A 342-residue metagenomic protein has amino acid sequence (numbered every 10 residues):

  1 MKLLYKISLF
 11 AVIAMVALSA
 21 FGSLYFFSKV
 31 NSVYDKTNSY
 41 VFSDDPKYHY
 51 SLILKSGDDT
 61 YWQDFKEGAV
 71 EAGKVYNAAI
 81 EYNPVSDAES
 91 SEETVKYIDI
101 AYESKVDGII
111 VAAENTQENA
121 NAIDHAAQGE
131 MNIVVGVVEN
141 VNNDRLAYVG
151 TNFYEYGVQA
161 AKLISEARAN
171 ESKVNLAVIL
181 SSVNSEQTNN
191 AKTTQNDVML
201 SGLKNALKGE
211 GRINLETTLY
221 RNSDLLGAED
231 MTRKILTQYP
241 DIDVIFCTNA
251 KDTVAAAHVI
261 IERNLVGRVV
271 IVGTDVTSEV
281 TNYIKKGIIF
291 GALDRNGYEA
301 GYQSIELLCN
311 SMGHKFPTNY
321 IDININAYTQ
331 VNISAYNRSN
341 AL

Functional and structural regions predicted by a protein language model:
K6-F10, L24-V33, G297-L342: Hinge/cleft segment of the Venus flytrap/periplasmic-binding protein
T37-F65, Y82, L146-A147, N175-N190: Short beta-strand segments enriched in small/hydrophobic residues
H49-G68, A72, Y76, E81-V95 (+3 more regions): Extracytoplasmic "Venus flytrap"
G73-S91, N175-V178, K204-L225, N324: Short beta-strand elements in bilobed, periplasmic/extracellular small-molecule ligand-binding domains
G108-Q128, Y220-E279: Hydrophobic alpha-helical
E118-E155, T277-K285, I289: Flexible loop/hinge segments that line or gate small-molecule binding clefts
Y148-N175, A228-E229, V280, N296-G313: Hydrophobic alpha-helical segments within soluble ligand-binding/sensing domains
A160-E210, T217, L308, K315-A335: An alpha-beta-alpha
